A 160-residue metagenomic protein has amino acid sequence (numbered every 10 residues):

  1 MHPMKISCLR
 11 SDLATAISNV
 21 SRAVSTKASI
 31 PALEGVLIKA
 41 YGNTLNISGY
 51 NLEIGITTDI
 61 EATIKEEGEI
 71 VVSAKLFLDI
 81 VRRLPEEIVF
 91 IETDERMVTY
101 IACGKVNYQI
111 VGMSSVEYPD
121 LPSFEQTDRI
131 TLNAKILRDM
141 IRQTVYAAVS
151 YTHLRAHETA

Functional and structural regions predicted by a protein language model:
M1-R155: Structural preference for solvent-exposed beta-strand-turn elements and adjacent flexible terminal/loop segments within
A156-A160: A short, hydrophobic C-terminal helix/tail in secreted or cell-surface proteins
